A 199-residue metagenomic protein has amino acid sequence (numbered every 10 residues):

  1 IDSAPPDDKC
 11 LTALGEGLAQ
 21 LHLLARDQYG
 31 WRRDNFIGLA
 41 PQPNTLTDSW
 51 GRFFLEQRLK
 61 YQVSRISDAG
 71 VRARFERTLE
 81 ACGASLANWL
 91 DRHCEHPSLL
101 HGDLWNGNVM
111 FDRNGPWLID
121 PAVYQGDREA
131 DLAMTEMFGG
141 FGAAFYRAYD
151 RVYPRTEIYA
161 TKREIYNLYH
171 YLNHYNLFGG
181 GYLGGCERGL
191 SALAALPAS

Functional and structural regions predicted by a protein language model:
I1-L11, L23, E56-D68, G126 (+1 more regions): A glycine-centered beta->alpha junction motif in the catalytic cores of kinase/phosphotransferase enzymes
I1-R52: ATP-binding pocket architecture of kinase catalytic cores
C10-E16, R65, V71, T78 (+3 more regions): Phosphate/dinucleotide-binding and metal-coordinating scaffold of catalytic cores in nucleotide-dependent enzymes
E16-L24, Q28-F36, E56, E95 (+4 more regions): Structured catalytic cores of enzymes that bind and process phosphorylated ligands/cofactors
H22-Y29, I66, L90, Y153 (+2 more regions): A general structural signal marking secondary-structure boundaries and capping sites
I37-A87: Active-site catalytic-loop/activation-segment of kinase and kinase-like phosphoryl-transfer enzymes
P43-N44, D48-L55, S64, H93-L99 (+3 more regions): Active-site Asp-x-Gly
E95, D112-P116, G189-S199: Conserved NTP-binding catalytic cores of kinases and kinase-like/nucleotidyltransferase enzymes across multiple kinase
